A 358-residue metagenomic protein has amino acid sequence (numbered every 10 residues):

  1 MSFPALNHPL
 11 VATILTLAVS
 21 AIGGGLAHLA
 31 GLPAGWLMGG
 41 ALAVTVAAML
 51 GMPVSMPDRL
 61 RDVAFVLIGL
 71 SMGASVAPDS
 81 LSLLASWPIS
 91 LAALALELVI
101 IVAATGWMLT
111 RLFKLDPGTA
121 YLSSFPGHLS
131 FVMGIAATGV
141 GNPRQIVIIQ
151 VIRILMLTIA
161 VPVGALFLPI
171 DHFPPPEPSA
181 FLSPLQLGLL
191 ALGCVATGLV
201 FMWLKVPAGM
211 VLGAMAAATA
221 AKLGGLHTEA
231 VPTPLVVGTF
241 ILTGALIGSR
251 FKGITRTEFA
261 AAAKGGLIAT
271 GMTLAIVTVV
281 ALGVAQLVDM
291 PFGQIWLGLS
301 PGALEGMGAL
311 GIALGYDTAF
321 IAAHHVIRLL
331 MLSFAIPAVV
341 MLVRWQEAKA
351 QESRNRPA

Functional and structural regions predicted by a protein language model:
A12-A21, V76-W107, L187, V237-G238 (+1 more regions): Entry/N-cap segments of selected transmembrane alpha helices and their immediately preceding amphipathic helices
L17, A21, L26, I154-I159 (+1 more regions): Core mid-bundle transmembrane helix pairs that form the ion/substrate translocation pathway in diverse multi-pass
L26-L42, R61-F65, W87-L98, T119-S124 (+3 more regions): Structural signature of hydrophobic alpha-helical transmembrane segments
A41-L84, A217-G224, T233-A260: Hydrophobic transmembrane alpha-helices of secondary-active transporters and Na+-translocating membrane complexes
P57-G69, P88-A93, K114-F125, V147-I152 (+3 more regions): Cytoplasmic-side transmembrane-helix entry/capping segments in multi-pass membrane proteins
P78-S86, F167-L182, G224-T233, T257-E258 (+2 more regions): Membrane-interface helix termini and inter-helical loops of multi-pass transporters
L112-I152, M290-H324: Alpha-helical membrane segments and immediately flanking helix-loop junctions that form or couple to the substrate/ion
T158, P162, A275-T278, G283-A358: C-terminal transmembrane helix pair
